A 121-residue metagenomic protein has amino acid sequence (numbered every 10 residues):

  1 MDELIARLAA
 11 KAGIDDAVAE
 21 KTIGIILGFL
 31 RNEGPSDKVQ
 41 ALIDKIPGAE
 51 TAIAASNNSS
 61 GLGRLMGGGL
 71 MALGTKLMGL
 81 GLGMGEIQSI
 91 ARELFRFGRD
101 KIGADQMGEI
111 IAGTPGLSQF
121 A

Functional and structural regions predicted by a protein language model:
M1-A121: A structural "flexibility-hinge" signal
